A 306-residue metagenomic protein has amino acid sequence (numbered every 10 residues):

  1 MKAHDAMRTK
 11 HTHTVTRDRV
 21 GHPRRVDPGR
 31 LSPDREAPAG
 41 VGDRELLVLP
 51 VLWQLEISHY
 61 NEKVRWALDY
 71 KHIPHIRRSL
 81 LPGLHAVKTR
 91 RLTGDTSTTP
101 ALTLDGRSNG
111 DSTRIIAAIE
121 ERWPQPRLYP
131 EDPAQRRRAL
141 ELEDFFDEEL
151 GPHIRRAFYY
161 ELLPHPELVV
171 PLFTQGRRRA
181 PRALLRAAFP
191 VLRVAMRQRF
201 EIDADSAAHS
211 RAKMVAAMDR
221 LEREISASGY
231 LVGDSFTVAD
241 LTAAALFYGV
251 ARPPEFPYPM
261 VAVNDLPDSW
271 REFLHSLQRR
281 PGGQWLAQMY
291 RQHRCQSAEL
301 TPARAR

Functional and structural regions predicted by a protein language model:
H4-D5: Acidic/polar hotspots within intrinsically disordered regions
H11-H13, D18, H22, D27 (+2 more regions): Intrinsic-disorder-associated, low-complexity terminal segments enriched in Asp/Asn/His/Tyr and depleted of Lys/Arg
R25, R30, P38, G42-R179 (+1 more regions): GST-like domain detector, emphasizing the conserved glutathione-binding G-site in the N-terminal thioredoxin-like
A134, R138-E141, H209-A216, R220 (+1 more regions): A non-catalytic, amphipathic alpha-helix used as a structural packing/dimerization or gating element in enzyme scaffolds
G151-V261: GST-like fold's C-terminal all-alpha helical module
V194-I202, G282-R306: Long, charge-rich low-complexity segments
L246-Q296: Short His-centered aromatic/hydrophobic patch
